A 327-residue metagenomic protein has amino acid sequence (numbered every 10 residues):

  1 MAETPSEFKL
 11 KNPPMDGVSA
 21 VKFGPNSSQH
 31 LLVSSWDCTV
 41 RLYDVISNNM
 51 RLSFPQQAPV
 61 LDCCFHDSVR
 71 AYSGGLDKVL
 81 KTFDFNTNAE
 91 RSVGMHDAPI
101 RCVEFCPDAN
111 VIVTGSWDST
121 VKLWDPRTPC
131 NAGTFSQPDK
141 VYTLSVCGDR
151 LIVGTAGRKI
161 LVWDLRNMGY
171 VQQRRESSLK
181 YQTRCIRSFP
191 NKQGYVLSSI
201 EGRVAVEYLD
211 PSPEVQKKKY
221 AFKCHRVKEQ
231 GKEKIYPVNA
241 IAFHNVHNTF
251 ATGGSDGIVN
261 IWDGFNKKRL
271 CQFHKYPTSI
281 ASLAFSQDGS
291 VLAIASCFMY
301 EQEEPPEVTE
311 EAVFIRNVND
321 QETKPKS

Functional and structural regions predicted by a protein language model:
M1-S327: WD40-repeat beta-propeller superdomains and closely related acidic/aromatic-rich repeat-like regions
